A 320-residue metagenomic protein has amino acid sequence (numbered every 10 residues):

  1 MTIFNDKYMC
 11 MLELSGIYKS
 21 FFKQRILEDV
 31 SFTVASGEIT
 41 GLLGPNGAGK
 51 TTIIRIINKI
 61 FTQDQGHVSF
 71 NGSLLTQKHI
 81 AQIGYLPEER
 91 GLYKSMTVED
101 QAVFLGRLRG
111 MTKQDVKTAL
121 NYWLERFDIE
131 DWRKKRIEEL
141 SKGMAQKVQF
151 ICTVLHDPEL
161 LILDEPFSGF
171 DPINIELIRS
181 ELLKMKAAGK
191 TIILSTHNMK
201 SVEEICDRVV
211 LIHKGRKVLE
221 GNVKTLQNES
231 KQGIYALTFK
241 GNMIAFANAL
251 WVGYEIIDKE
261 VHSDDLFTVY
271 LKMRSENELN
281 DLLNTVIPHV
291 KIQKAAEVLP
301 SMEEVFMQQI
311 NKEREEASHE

Functional and structural regions predicted by a protein language model:
N58: Helix-to-loop junction immediately C-terminal to a conserved catalytic motif
G66-H79: Conserved ABC transporter NBD signature motif
V103, R107, Q114-W132: Conserved ABC ATPase "signature" region
R136-G143: Conserved ABC ATPase signature
L161-E165: Catalytic Walker B motif of ABC-type/P-loop ATPase nucleotide-binding domains
S180-K272: ABC transporter nucleotide-binding domain
